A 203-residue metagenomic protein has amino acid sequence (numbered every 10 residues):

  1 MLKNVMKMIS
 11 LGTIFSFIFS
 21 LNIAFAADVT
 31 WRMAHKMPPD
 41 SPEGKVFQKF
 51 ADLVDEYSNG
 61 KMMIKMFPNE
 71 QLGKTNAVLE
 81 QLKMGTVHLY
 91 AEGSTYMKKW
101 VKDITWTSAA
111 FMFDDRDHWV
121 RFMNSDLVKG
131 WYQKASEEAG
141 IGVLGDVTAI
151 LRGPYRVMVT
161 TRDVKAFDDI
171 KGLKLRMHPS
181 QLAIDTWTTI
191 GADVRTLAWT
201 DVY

Functional and structural regions predicted by a protein language model:
M1-I14: Bacterial N-terminal signal peptides that target proteins for export
F17-A26: Sec/Tat signal peptide C-region and signal peptidase I cleavage site
A27-W31: Cleaved targeting-peptide boundary
R32-Q48, N69-G73: Extracytoplasmic "Venus flytrap"
H35, M66-P68, G93, A198: Residue-level recognition of beta-strand->loop/alpha-helix junctions
D40-K65, S180-D185: Short, polar/charged alpha-helical segment
K49, E56-Y57, M63-L82, T86-H88 (+1 more regions): Extracytoplasmic small-molecule ligand-binding "clamshell" domains of the periplasmic binding protein/Venus flytrap
D52-D55, K83, G93-V202: Contiguous mixed-secondary-structure segments that line small-molecule binding/active-site clefts of soluble domains
